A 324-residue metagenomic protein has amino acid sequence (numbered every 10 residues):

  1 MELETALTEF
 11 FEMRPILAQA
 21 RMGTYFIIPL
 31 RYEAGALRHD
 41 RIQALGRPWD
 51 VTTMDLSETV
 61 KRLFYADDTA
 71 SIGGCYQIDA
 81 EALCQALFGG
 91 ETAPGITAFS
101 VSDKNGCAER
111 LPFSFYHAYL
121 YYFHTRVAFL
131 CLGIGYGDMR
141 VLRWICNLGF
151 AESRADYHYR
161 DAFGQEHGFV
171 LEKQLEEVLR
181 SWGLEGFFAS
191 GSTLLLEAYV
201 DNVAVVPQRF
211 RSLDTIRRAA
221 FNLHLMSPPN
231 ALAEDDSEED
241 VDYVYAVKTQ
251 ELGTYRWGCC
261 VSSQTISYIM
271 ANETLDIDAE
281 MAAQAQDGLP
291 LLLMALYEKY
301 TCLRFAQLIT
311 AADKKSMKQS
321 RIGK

Functional and structural regions predicted by a protein language model:
M1-R211: N-terminal pre-transmembrane cytosolic regions of membrane proteins
F26, L130-L132, C259, I266-I269 (+2 more regions): Generic structural hydrophobic/aromatic packing signal, biased to beta-strands
I72-Q85, R211-P229, Q250-G253, T274-D278 (+2 more regions): Short N-terminal secondary-structure initiator segments
G106-H117, R211-R256: Divalent-cation
P112, E280-D287: Generic, low-specificity signal for short hydrophobic/alpha-helical stretches with a mild N-terminal bias, encompassing
D138-W144, R217-R218, K314, K318: Alpha-helix initiation/capping motif
T249-A279, A283: Extended, well-ordered protein cores
Q284-K324: Membrane-associated alpha-helical segments
